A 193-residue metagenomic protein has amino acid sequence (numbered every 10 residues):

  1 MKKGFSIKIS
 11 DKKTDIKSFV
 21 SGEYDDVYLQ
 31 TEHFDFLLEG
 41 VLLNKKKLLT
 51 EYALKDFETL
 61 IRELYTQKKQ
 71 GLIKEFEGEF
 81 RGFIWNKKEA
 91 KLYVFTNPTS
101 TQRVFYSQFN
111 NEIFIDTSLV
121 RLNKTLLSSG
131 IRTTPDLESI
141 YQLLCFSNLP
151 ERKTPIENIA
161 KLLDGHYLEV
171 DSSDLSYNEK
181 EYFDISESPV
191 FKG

Functional and structural regions predicted by a protein language model:
M1-G193: Cysteine-centered catalytic environments shared across enzyme families
